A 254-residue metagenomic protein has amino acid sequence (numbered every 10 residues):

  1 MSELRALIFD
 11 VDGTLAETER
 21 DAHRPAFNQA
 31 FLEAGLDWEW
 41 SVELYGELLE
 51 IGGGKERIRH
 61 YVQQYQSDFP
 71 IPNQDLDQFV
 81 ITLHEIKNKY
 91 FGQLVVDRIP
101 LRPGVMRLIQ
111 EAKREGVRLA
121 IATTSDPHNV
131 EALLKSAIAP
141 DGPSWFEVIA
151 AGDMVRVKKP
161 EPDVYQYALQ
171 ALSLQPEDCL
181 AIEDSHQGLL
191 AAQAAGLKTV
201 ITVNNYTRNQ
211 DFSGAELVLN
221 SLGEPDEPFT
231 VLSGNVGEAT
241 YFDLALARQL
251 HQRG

Functional and structural regions predicted by a protein language model:
S2-E3, Q110, D126-G254: Asp-based, Mg2+/Mn2+-dependent phosphohydrolase catalytic module
S2-V11, L15-P103, Q110, R114-E115: N-terminal helical cap/lid subdomain that shapes the substrate entry/recognition surface in HAD-like hydrolases
T14, T123-S125: Conserved phosphate-coupling serine/threonine residues in phosphotransfer and NTP-handling enzymes
D21, E39, Q74, I99 (+4 more regions): Non-catalytic, surface-exposed connector residues within folded enzymatic/regulatory domains
V117-L119: A structural preference for short, pocket-lining loop segments at secondary-structure junctions
